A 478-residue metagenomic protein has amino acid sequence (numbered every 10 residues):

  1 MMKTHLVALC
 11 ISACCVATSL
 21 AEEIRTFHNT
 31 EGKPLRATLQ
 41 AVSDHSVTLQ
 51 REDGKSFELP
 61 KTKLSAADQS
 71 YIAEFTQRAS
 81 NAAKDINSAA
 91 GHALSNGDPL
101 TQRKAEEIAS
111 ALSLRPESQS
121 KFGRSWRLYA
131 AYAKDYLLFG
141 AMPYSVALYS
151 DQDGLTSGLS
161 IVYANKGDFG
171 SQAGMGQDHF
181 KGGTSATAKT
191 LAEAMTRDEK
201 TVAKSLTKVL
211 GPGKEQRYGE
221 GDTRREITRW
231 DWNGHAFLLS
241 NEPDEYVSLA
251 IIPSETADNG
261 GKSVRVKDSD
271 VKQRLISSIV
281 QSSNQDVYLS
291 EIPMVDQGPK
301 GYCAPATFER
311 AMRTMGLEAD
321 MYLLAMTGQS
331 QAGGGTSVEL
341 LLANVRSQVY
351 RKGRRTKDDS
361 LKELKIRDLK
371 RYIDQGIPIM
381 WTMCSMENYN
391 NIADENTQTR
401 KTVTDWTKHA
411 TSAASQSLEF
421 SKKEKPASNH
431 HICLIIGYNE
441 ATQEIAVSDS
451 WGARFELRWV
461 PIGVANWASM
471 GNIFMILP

Functional and structural regions predicted by a protein language model:
M1-L6: Positively charged n-region of N-terminal signal peptides that target proteins for export
A8-V16: Bacterial N-terminal signal peptides
T18-G97: Compositionally biased alpha-helical segments
F27-R36, K200, K423-L434: Short coil-to-beta-strand transition motifs
N81-L94, S110-K200, E215-R274: Amphipathic N-proximal alpha-helical interface segments
I86-G97, G219, T223-N233, L238-R351 (+1 more regions): Active-site-adjacent structural segments surrounding the nucleophilic cysteine of cysteine proteases and isopeptidases
D231, S248-G261, R265-V287, T407-I432 (+1 more regions): Noncatalytic regulatory segments and standalone regulatory/sensor domains
G335-E440: Predominantly the structural core of cysteine protease catalytic domains
